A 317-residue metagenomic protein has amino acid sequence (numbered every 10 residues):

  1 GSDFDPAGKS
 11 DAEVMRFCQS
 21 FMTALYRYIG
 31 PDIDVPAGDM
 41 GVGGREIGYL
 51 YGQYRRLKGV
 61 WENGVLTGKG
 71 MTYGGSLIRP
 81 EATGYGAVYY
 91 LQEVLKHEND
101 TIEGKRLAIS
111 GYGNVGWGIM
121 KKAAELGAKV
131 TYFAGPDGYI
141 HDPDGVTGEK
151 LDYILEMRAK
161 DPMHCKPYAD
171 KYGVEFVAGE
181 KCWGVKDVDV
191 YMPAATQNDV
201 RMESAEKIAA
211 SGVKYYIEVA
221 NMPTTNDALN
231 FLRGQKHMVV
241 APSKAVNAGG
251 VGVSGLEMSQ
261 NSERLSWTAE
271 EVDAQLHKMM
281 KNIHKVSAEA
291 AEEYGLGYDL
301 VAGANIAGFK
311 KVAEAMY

Functional and structural regions predicted by a protein language model:
G1-L77, K311-M316: N-terminal ligand-binding/catalytic initiation module
G1-P6, G70, G75-G84, A241-V253: Conserved phosphate/anionic-ligand binding catalytic regions in large, soluble enzymes, centered on
S2, G41-V42, G135-I140, V246-A248 (+1 more regions): Glycine-rich beta-alpha junction loops
K9-S20, G41-R45, Y49, I78 (+17 more regions): Conserved active-site and cofactor/substrate-binding residues in soluble primary-metabolism enzymes
G30-D39, W61-E62, E98-R106, A290-G303: Flexible, glycine/charged-enriched surface loops at secondary-structure junctions
K69-G70, G75-D187: Glycine-rich phosphate/diphosphate-binding loop of Rossmann-like nucleotide-binding domains
G138-V240, A245: Rossmann-like adenosine-cofactor binding region
A209-Y317: Adenosine-phosphate binding glycine-rich loop
